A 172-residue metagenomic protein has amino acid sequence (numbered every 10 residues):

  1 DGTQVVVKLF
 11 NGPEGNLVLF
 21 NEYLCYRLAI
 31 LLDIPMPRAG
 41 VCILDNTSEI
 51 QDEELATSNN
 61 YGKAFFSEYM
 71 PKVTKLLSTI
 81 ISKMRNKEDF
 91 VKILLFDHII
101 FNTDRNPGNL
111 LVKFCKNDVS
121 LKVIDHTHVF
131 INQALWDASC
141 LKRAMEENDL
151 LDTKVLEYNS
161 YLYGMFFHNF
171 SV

Functional and structural regions predicted by a protein language model:
D1-T74, N102: Conserved ATP-binding subdomain of kinase catalytic cores across diverse folds
F10-G12, V41-N46, C115, H126-V129 (+1 more regions): An acidic- and aromatic-residue-enriched active-site/binding cleft used to recognize and process polar
C25-L28, K83-D89, C140-M145: Short, low-complexity, polar/charged sequence segments that are solvent-exposed and flexible
L31-I34, Y61-K63, F90-L94, E146-L150: Glycine-rich loops and low-complexity Gly/Arg-rich segments that provide flexible linkers or classic glycine-based
M36-G40, F96-F101, L151-N159: Short C-terminal domain-edge/linker segments immediately following a structured domain
V73-L135: Conserved kinase catalytic-core segment
S120-V172: C-terminal catalytic region of ATP-dependent kinase domains
